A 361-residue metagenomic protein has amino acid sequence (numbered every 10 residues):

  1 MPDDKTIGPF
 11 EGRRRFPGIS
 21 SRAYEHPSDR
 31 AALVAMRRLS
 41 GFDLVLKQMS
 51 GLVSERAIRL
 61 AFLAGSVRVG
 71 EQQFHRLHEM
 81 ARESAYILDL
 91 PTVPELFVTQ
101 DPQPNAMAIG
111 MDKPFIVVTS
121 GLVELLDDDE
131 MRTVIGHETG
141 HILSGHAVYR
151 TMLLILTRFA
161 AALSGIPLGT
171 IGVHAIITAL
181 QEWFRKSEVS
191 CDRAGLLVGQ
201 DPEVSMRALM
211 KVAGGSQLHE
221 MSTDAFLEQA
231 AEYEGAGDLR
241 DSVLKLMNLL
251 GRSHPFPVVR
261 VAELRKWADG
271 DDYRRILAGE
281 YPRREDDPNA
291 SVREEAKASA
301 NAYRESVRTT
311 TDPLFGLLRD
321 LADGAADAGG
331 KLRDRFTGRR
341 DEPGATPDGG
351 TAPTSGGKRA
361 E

Functional and structural regions predicted by a protein language model:
M1-M107, R274-E361: Hydrophobic or amphipathic, alpha-helical segments that drive membrane association/targeting
R68-Q72, R76, V117-T133, A179-K186: Short pre-active-site segment immediately N-terminal to the catalytic Zn-binding motif
Q72-H78, S84, L88-L90, L168-A236 (+1 more regions): Short helix/loop segments within enzyme catalytic domains that coordinate or immediately flank catalytic cofactors
A81, V118, H137, C191 (+1 more regions): Divalent metal-coordination and catalytic microenvironments
L126, I135-S144, S190, A194: Active-site His/Glu-centered metal-binding helix of metallohydrolases
T139-R158: Catalytic Zn2+-binding segment of zinc metalloproteases
T157-V173: Short hydrophobic membrane-inserting alpha-helices and related fusion/pore-forming segments
K211-R252, E263-E295: Extracytoplasmic and endomembrane cell-envelope/extracellular-matrix remodeling and assembly machinery
